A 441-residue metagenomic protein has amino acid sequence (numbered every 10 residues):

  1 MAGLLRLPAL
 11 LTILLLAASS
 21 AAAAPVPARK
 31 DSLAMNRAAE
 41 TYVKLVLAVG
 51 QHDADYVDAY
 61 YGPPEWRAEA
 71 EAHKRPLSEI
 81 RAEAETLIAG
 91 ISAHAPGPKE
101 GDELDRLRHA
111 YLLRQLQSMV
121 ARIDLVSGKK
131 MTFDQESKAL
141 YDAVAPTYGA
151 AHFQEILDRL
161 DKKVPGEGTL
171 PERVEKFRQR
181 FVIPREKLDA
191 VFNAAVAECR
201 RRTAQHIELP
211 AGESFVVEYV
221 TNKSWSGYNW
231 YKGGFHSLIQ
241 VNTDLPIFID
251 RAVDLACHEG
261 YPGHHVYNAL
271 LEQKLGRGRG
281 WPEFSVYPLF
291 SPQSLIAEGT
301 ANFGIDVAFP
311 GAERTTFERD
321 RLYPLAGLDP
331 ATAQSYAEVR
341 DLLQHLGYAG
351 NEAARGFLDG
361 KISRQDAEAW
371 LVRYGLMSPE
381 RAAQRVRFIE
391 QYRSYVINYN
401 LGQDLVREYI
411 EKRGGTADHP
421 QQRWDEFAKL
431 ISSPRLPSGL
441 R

Functional and structural regions predicted by a protein language model:
M1-L5: N-terminal secretory signal peptides that target proteins for export/translocation
P8-S19: Bacterial N-terminal signal peptides
A23-R441: N-terminal maturation segment of proteins
